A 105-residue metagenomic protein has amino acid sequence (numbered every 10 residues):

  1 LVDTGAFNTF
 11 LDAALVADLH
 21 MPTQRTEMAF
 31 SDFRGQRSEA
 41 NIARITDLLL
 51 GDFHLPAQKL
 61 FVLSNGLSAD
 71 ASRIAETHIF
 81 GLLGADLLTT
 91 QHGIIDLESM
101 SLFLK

Functional and structural regions predicted by a protein language model:
L1-K105: Pepsin/retropepsin-fold aspartyl endopeptidases
